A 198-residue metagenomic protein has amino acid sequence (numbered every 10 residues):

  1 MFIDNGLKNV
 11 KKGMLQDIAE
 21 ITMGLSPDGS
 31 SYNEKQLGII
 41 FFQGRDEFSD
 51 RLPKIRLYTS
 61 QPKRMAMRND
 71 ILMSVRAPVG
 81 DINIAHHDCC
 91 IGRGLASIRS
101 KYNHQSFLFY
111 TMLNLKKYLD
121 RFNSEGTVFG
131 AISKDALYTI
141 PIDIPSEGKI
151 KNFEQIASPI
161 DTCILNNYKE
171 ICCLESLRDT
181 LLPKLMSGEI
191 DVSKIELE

Functional and structural regions predicted by a protein language model:
M1-S26, D143, E147-V192: Non-catalytic DNA-recognition/assembly elements of restriction-modification systems
G13-Y32, L37-R68, I91-G92: Sequence-specific dsDNA recognition surfaces
Q16, E20, I40, A96 (+2 more regions): Generic alpha-helical structural context detector
G29-S31, N123, Y168-K169: A short, aromatic/hydrophobic, helix- or strand-capping loop or linear motif that either lines the entrance/gate
Q43-R45, S60-K117, R121-L137: A short beta-sheet element
V75-R76, H86, R99-Y102, I144 (+3 more regions): Active-site proximal loops enriched in glycine and acidic residues that flank catalytic Cys/His/Asp and coordinate
G126-G130, A136-Q155, K194-E198: Short, charged, low-complexity amphipathic alpha-helix
